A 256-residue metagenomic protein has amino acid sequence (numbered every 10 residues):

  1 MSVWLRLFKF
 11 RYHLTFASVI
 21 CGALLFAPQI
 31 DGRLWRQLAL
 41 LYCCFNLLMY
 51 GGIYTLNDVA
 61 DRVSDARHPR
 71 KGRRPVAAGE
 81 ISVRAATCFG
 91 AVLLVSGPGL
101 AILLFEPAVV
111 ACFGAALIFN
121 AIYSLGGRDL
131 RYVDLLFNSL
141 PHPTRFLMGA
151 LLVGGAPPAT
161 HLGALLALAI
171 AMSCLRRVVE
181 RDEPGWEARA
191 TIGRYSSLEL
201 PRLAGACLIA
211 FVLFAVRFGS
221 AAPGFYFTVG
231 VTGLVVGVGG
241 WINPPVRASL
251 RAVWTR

Functional and structural regions predicted by a protein language model:
M1-R70, E80-A91, W241-P245: Topogenic membrane-insertion module of multi-pass membrane proteins
S2-L7, R11-H13, P143-R256: C-terminal membrane-associated helical module and adjoining short loops/tails
Y12, F16-I20, Y42-G51, A91-P98 (+7 more regions): Alpha-helical transmembrane spans of integral membrane proteins, capturing the lipid-embedded, hydrophobic core of TM
L24-C44, P98-A111, F146-A164, L213-Y226: Helix-coil boundary and interhelical linker segments in multi-pass alpha-helical membrane proteins
Y54, I118-R131, C174-E183: C-terminal ends of transmembrane helices
L56, A60, S96, L100-L104 (+5 more regions): Alpha-helical membrane-inserting segments
R62, R67-F113, A159-I170, E199-F214: Multi-pass membrane catalytic core of lipid/isoprenoid biosynthesis enzymes
R131-P141: Cytoplasmic-side transmembrane-helix entry/capping segments in multi-pass membrane proteins
